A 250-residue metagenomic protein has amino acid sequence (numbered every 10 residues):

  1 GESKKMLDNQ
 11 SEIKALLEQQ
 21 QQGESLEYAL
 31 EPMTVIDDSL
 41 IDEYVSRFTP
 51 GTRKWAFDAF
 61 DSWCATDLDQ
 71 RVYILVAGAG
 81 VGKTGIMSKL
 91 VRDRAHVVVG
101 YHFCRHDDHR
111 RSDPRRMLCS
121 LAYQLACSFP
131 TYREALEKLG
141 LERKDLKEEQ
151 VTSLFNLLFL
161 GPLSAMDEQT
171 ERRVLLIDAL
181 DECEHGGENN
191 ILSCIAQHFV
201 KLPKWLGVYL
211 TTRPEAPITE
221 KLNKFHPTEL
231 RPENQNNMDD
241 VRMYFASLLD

Functional and structural regions predicted by a protein language model:
E2-D250: Conserved NB-ARC/NACHT P-loop NTPase core of NLR-like innate immune receptors
